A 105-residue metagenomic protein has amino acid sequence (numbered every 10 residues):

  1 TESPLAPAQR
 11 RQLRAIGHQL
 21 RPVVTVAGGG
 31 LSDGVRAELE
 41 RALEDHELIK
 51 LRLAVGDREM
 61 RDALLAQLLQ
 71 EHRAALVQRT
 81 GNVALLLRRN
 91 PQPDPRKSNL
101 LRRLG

Functional and structural regions predicted by a protein language model:
T1-G105: Positively charged, polar, low-complexity stretches
